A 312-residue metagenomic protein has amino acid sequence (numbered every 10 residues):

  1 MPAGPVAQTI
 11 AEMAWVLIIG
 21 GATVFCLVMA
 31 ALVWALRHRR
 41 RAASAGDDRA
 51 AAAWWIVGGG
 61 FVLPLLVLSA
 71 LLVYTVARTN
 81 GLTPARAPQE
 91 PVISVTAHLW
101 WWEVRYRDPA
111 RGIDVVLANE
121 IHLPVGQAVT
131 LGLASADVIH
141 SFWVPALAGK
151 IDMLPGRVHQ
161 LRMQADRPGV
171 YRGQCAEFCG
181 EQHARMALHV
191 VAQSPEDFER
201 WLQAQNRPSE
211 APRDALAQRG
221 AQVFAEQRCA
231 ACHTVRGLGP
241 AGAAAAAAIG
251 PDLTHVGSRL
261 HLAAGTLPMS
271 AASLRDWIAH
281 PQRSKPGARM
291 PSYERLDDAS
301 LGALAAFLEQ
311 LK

Functional and structural regions predicted by a protein language model:
M1, L311-K312: Short, solvent-exposed mixed-charge patches
M1-A14, L36-A248, G265-P286, S292-A306: Non-transmembrane, membrane-proximal soluble domains of secreted or membrane proteins
L17-I18: Membrane-interface transmembrane-helix boundary segments in multi-pass integral membrane proteins
G21: Globin-like tetrapyrrole-binding proteins
F25-R39: Alpha-helical transmembrane segments
R259-L262: Alpha-solenoid helical repeat scaffolds
